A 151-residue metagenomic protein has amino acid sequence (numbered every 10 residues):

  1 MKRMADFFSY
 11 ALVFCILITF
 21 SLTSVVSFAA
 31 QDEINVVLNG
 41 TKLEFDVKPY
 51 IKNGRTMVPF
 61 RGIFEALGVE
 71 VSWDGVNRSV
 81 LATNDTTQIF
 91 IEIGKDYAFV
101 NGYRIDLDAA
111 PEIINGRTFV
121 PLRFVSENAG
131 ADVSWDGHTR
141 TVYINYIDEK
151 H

Functional and structural regions predicted by a protein language model:
M4-Y10, I16-H151: Primary recognition of N-terminal secretory signal peptides and signal-anchoring hydrophobic helices
